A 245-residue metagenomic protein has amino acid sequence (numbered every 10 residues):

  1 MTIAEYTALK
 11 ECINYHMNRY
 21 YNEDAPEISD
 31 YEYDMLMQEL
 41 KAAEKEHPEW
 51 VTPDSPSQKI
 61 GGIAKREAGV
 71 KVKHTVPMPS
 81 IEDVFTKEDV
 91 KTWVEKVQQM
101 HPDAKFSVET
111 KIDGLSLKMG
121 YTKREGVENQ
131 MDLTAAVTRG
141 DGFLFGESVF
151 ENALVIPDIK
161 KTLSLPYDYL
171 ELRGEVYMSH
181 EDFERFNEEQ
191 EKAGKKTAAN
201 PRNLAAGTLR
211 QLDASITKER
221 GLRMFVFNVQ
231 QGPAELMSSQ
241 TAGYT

Functional and structural regions predicted by a protein language model:
M1-T245: RNA/tRNA-interacting regions in translation and RNA-turnover enzymes
